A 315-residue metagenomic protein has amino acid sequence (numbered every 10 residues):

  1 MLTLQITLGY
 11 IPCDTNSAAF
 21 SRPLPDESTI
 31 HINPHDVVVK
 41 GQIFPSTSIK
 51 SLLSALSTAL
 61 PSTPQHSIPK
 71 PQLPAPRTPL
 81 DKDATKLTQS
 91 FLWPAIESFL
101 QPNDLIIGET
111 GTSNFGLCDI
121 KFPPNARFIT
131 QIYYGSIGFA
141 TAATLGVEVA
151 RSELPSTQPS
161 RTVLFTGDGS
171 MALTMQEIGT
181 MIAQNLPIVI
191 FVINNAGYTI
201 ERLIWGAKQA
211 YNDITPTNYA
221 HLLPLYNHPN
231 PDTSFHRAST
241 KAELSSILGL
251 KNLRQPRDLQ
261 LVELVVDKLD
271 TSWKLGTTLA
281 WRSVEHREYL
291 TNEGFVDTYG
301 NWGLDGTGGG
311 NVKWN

Functional and structural regions predicted by a protein language model:
M1-I30, P123-Q158, A172-G179, G206-K208 (+1 more regions): Glycine-rich, anion-gripping cofactor-binding loops and their flanking helix/strand elements in enzyme active sites
M1-L2, S62-D81, I204-K251, W314: Conserved thiamine diphosphate
M1-Q72, I190, I204-A207, L248-N252 (+1 more regions): Glycine-rich, acidic loop regions that bind phosphate or pyrophosphate groups
Y10-C13, H35, G111-S113, N195-A196 (+2 more regions): Short glycine-rich anion-binding loops that position phosphate/pyrophosphate groups of nucleotides and phosphorylated
T15-N16, L250-N315: Glycine/aspartate-rich loop-and-adjacent alpha/beta segment that forms the canonical ThDP
V37-Q42, R127-T130, L173, I200-Y211 (+1 more regions): Short beta-alpha connecting loops at secondary-structure transitions that line or flank enzyme active sites
P69-T157, V312-W314: Active-site diphosphate/adenylate-binding microenvironment
I182-Y198: A glycine-rich helix N-cap at a beta->alpha junction
